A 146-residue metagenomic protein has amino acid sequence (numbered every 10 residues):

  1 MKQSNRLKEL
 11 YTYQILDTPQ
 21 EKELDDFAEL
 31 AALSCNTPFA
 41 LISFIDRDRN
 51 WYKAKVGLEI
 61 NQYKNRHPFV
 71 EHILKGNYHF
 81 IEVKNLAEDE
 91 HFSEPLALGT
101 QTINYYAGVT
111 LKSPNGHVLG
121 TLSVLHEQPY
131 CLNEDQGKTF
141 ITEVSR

Functional and structural regions predicted by a protein language model:
M1-K64: Intrinsically disordered, low-complexity terminal regulatory regions
F39, G108, T121: Short hydrophobic/aromatic beta-strand element in the GNAT-like acyltransferase core that lines or flanks the acyl-donor
F39, I45, R49-K55, I60-L98 (+1 more regions): Regulatory sensory and allosteric helical modules in signal-transduction proteins and certain transcription factors
Q62, L125-E143: Regulatory loop-to-helix N-cap segments in sensory/regulatory domains that couple ligand/signal detection
K75-H79, T139-R146: Signal-transmission/dimerization alpha-helices at domain junctions
N104-S113: A short, aliphatic-rich beta-strand micro-motif
N115-H126: Sensory beta-strand/linker motifs that couple input domains to effectors
